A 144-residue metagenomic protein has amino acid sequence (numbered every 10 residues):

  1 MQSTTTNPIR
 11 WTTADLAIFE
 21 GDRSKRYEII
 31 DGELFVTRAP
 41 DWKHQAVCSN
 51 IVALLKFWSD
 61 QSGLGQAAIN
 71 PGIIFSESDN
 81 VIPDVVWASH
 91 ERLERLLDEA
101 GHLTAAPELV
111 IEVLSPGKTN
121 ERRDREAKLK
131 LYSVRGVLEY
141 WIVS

Functional and structural regions predicted by a protein language model:
M1-S144: Gly/Pro/Ser/Thr-rich low-complexity, intrinsically disordered segments predominantly at protein N-termini
